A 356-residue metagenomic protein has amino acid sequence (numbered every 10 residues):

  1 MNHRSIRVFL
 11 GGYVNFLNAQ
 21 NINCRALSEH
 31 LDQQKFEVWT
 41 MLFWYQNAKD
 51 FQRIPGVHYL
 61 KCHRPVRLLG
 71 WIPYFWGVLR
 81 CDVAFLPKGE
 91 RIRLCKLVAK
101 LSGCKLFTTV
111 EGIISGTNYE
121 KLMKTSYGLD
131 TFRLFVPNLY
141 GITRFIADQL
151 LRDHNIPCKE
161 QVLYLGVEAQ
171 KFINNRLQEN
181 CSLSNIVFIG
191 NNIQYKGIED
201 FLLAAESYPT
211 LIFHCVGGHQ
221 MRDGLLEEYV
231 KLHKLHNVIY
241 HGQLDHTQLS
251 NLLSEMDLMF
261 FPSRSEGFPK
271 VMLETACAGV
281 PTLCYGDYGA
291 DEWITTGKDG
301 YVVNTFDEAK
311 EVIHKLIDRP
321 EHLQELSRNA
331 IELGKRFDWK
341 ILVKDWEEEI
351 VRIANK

Functional and structural regions predicted by a protein language model:
A19-A26, N191-S207: A conserved mid-protein helix/loop that constitutes part of the nucleotide-sugar donor-binding site
F75-L79, L101, L122-L139: Membrane-proximal helix-turn-helix segments that form the acceptor-binding/catalytic region of lipid-linked
L86-I92, V110: Short His-centered aromatic/hydrophobic patch
L226-L244: Nucleotide-activated donor-binding/catalytic signature segment of Leloir-type glycosyltransferases, i.e., the conserved
Q243-L244, N251-M256: Short alpha-helical donor nucleotide-sugar binding micro-motif in glycosyltransferases
R264: Aromatic "clamp/platform" in nucleotide-sugar-dependent glycosyltransferases that forms part of the donor/acceptor
M272, P281-C284: Short hydrophobic beta-strand element within catalytic cores of glycosyltransferases and related nucleotide-activated
T296-D307, K315-P320: Conserved acidic donor-binding segment of nucleotide-sugar-dependent glycosyltransferases
